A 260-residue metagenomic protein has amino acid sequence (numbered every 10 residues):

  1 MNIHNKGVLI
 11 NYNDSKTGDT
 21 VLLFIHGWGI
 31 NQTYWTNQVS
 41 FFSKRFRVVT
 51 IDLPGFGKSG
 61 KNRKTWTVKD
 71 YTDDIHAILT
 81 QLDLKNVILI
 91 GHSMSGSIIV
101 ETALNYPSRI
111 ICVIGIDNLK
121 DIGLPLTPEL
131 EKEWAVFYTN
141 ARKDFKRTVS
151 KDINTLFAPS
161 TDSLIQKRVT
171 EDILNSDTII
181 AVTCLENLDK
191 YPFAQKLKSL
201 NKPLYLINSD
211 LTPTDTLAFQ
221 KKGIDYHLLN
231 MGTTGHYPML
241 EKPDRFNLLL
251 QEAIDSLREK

Functional and structural regions predicted by a protein language model:
M1-L22, K44-F46, K85, K167 (+3 more regions): Alpha/beta-hydrolase fold catalytic core
V8-K61: Conserved HGGG/HGGXW glycine-rich cap/lid loop of the alpha/beta-hydrolase fold
V21, R45-R47, K85-I88, R109-C112 (+1 more regions): Structural signature of beta-strand start/N-cap positions in the alpha/beta core of ABC transporter nucleotide-binding
Y34-T36, S59-K64, P125-T127, L217: Conserved catalytic-core motifs of eukaryotic protein kinase domains, centered on the activation segment
S40, V49-M94, L248: Active-site loop/oxyanion-hole signature of alpha/beta-hydrolase fold enzymes
E101-N105, I110-K143: Flexible "cap/lid" loop of the alpha/beta hydrolase fold
L124-E129, K143-K198: Conserved alpha/beta-hydrolase catalytic His-Asp/Glu region
P203-L240, R245: Conserved loop-alpha-helix segment in the C-terminal half of the alpha/beta-hydrolase fold that carries the catalytic
